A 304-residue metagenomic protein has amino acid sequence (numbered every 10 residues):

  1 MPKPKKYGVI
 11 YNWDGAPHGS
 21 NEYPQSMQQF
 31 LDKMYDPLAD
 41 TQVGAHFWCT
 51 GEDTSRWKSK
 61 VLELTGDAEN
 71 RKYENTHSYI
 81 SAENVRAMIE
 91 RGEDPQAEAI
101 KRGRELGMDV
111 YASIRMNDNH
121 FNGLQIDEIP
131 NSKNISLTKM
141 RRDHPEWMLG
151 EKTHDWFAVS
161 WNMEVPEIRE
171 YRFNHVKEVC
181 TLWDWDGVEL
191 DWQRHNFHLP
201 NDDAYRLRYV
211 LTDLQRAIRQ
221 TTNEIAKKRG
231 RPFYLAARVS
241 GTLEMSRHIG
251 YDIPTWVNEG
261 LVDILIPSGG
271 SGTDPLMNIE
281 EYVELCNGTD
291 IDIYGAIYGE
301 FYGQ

Functional and structural regions predicted by a protein language model:
P4-Q25, R71-K101, E105-L106, Y111-E178 (+1 more regions): Active-site-adjacent "subsite" loops/lids of carbohydrate-active enzymes
V9-W13, G44-W48, V110-A112, V188-L190 (+3 more regions): Hydrophobic faces of well-ordered beta-strands that scaffold small-molecule active sites in alpha/beta enzyme cores
Q29-K60, E178-G187, L261-L265: Catalytic domains of carbohydrate-active enzymes, especially glycoside hydrolases
V43-E90, F197-N201, G269, L276 (+1 more regions): Aromatic-lined carbohydrate-binding/catalytic grooves of carbohydrate-active enzymes
G51, S113-M116, D191-R194: Short, well-ordered beta-to-alpha junction loops that form the rim of enzyme active sites and present histidine/acidic
T54-K58, D118-L124, N196-H198, E244: Short catalytic/ligand-binding loop motif for oxyanion handling, primarily in non-cytosolic enzymes, centered on
V61-E63, Q125-K139, D202-Y205, I279-V283: Short low-complexity, flexible loop/linker segments enriched in glycine and/or proline with clustered acidic
E167-D292, F301-Y302: Active-site neighborhood of glycoside hydrolase catalytic domains
